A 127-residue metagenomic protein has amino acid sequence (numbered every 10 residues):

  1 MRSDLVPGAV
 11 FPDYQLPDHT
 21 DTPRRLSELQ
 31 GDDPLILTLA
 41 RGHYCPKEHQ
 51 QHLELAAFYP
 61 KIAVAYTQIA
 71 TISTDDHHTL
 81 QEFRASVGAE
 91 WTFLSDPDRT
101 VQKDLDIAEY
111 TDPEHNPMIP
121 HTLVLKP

Functional and structural regions predicted by a protein language model:
M1-P127: Chalcogenol-based redox active-site neighborhoods
